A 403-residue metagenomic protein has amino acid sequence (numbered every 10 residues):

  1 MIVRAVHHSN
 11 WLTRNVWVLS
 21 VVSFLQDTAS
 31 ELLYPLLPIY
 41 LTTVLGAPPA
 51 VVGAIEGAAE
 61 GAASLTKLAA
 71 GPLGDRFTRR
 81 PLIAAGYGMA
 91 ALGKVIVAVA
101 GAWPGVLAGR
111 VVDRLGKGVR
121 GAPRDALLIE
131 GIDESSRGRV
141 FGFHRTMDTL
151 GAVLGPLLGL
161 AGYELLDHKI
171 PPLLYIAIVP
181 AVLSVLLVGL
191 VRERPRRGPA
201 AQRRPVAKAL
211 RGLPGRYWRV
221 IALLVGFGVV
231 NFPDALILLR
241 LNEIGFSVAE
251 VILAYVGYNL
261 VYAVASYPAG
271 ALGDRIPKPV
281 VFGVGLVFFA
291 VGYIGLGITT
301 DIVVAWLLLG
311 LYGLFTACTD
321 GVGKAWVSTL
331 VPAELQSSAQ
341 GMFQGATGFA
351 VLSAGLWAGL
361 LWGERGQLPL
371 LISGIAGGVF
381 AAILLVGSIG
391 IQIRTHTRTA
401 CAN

Functional and structural regions predicted by a protein language model:
I2-T13, E193-L223: Juxtamembrane intracellular "pre-TM" segments in multi-pass secondary transporters
S9-E60, Y217-A254: Helix-loop boundary and gating motifs at the non-cytosolic
I39-V44, L154-P172, S353-P369: Transmembrane alpha-helix termini and helix-breaking/packing motifs in multi-pass membrane transporters
E60-L68, A152-V153, N259-Y267, G348-L352: Residue-level signature of mid-helix packing/kink "hotspots" within the transmembrane helices of 12-pass Major
T66-T78, Y163, A265-P277, W362: Helix-to-loop junctions at the C-terminal end of transmembrane segments in multipass secondary transporters
P81-I96, I178, V280-G295: Structural signature of the two symmetry-related core transmembrane helices
G109-L150, W326: Cytoplasmic helix-loop-helix junction between adjacent transmembrane helices in 12-TM secondary transporters
P171-G189, L370-V386: Symmetry-related core transmembrane helices of the 12-TM Major Facilitator Superfamily/SLC fold
